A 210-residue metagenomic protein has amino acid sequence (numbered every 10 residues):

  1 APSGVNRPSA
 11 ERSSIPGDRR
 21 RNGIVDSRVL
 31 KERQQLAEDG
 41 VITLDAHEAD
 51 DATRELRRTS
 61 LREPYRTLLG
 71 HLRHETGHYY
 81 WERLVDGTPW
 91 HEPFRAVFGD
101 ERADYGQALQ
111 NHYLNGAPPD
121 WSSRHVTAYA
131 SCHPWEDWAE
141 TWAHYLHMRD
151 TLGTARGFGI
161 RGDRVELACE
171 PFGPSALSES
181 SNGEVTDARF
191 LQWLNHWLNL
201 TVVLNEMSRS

Functional and structural regions predicted by a protein language model:
A1-D51: Auxiliary, metal-adjacent structural segments of Zn-dependent hydrolase domains
G4, Y80-W90, A143-T151, R209: Hydrophobic/aromatic-lined pockets within catalytic cores
T43, H47-D50, D86, A103 (+3 more regions): Glycine-rich, acidic and aromatic/proline-enriched surface loops and short helix-turn segments that act as binding
A52-L72: Short pre-active-site segment immediately N-terminal to the catalytic Zn-binding motif
R57-E63, R124-H125, G183-F190: Glycine- and acidic
R66-D86, A139: Active-site recognition of the HExxH zinc-binding catalytic motif
R95-W135, E140-T141: Acidic/histidine-rich catalytic neighborhood
A130-S210: Pan-zinc metallopeptidase signature
